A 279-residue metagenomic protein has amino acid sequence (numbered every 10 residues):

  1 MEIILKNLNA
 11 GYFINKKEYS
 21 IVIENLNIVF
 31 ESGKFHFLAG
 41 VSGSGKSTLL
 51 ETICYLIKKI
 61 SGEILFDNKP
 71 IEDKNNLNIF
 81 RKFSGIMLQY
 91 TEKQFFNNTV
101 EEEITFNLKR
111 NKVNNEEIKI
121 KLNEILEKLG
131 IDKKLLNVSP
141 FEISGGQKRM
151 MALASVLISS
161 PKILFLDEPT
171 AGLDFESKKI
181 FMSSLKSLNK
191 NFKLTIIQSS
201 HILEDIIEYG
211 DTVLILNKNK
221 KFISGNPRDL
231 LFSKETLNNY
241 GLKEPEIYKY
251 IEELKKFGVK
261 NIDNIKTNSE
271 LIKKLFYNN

Functional and structural regions predicted by a protein language model:
C54: Helix-to-loop junction immediately C-terminal to a conserved catalytic motif
G62-E72, F80: Conserved ABC transporter NBD signature motif
E116-K134: Conserved ABC ATPase "signature" region
S139-I143: Conserved ABC ATPase signature
V156-L157: ABC ATPase C-loop
L164-D167: Catalytic Walker B motif of ABC-type/P-loop ATPase nucleotide-binding domains
S200-H201: H-loop/switch region of ABC-family ATPase nucleotide-binding domains
K218-N219: Conserved ABC ATPase "signature" C-loop
